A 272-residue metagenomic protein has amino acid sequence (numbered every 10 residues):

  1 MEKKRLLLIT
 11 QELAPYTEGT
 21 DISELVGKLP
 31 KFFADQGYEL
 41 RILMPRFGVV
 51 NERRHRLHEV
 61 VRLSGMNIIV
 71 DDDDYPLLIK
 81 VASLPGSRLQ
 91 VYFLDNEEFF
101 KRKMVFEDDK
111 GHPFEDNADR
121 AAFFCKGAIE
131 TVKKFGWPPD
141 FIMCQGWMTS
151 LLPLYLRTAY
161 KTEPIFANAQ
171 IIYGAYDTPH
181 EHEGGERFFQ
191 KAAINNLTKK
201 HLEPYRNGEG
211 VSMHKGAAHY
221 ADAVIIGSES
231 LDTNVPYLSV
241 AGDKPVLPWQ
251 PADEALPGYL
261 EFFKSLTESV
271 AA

Functional and structural regions predicted by a protein language model:
M1-A272: Catalytic cores of nucleotide-sugar-dependent glycosyltransferases that transfer UDP/GDP/TDP-activated
